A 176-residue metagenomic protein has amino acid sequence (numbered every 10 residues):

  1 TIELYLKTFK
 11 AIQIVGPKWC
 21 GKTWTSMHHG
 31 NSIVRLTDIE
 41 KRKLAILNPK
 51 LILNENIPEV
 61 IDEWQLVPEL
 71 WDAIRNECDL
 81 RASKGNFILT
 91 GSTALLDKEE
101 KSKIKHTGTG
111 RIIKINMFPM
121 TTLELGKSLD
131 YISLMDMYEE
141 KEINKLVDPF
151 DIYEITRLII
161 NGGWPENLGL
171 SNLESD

Functional and structural regions predicted by a protein language model:
T1-D176: Phosphate-binding site recognition
